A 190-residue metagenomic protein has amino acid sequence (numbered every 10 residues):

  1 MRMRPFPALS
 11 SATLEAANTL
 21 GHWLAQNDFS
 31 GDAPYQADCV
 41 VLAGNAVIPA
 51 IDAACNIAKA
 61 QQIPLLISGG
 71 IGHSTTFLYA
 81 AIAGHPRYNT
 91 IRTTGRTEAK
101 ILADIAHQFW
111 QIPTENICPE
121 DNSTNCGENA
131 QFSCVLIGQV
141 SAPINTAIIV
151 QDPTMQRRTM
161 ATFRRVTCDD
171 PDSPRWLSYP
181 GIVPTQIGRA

Functional and structural regions predicted by a protein language model:
R2-R189: A structural signal for short, hydrophobic/glycine-enriched beta-strand patches
